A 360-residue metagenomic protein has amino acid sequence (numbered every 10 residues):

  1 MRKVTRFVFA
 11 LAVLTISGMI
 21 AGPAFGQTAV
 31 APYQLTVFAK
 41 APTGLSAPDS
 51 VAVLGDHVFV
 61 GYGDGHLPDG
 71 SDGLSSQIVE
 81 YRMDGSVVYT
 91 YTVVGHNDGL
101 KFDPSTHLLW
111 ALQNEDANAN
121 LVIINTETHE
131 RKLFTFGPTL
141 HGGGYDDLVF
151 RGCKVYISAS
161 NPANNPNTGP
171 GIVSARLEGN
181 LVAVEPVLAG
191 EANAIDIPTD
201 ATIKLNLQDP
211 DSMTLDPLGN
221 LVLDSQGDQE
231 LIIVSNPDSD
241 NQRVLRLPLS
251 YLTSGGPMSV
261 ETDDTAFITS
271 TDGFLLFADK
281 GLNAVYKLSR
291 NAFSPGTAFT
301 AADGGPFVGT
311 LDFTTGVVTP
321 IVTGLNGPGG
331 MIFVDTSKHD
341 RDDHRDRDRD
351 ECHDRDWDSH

Functional and structural regions predicted by a protein language model:
F9-M19: Bacterial N-terminal signal peptides
Q34-K40, V88-V93, E130-P138, L181-T199 (+3 more regions): Beta-propeller fold detector
T43-H57, S75, V93-L108, P138-P162 (+5 more regions): Beta-rich, blade/repeat-based domains predominating in secreted/periplasmic proteins but also intracellular
G61-D64, A111-N114, S158-N161, S225 (+2 more regions): Recurrent small/Gly-Pro-centered beta-turn motifs in extracellular repeat architectures
D64-D69, E115-N118, N161-P166, D228-E230 (+2 more regions): Short glycine/acidic-enriched loop and turn motifs that connect beta-strands
S75-V79, N120-V122, P170-V173, E230-I233 (+2 more regions): A short loop-to-beta-strand structural motif that recurs across blades of beta-propeller domains
Y81-S86, I124-H129, R176-N180, S235-S239 (+2 more regions): Short loop/turn segments that connect beta-strands within beta-propeller blades
H96, Q113-V149: Asp-box/WD-like beta-propeller blade repeats and closely related beta-sheet repeat scaffolds
